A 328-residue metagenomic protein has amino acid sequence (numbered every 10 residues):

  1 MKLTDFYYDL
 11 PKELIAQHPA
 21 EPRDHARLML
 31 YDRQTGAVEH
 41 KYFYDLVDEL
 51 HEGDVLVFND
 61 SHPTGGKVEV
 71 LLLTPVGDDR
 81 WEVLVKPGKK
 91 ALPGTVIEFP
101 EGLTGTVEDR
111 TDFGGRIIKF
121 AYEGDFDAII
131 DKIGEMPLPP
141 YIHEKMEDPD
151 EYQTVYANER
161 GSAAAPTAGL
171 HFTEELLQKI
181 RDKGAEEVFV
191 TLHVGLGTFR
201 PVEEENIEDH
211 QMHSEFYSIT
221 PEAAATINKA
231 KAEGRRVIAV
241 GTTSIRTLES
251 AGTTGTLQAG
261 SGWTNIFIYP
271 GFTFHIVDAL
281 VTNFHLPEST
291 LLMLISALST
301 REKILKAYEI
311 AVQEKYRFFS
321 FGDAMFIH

Functional and structural regions predicted by a protein language model:
M1-H328: Surface-exposed, charge/polar-rich loops and edge strands
